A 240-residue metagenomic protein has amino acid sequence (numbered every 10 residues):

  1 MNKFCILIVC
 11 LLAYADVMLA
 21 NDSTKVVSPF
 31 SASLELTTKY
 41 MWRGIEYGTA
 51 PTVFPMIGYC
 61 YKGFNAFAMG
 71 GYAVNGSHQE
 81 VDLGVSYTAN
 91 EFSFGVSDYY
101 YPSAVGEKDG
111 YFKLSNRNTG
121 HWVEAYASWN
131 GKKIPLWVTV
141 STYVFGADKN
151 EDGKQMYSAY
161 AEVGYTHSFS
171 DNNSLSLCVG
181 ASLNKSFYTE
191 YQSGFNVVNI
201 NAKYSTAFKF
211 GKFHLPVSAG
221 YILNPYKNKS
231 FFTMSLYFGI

Functional and structural regions predicted by a protein language model:
M1-P29: Cleavable N-terminal export/targeting peptides
N21-A73: Short glycine/proline- and aromatic-enriched beta-strand/turn motifs that initiate or cap beta-hairpins
N21-P29, G95, K133-P135, S168-L175 (+1 more regions): Short loop/turn motifs that connect adjacent beta-strands in outer-membrane beta-barrel proteins
V26-S28, T49-V53, C60, S77-V81 (+7 more regions): Residues that define the transmembrane beta-barrel architecture of outer-membrane proteins
L34-Y40, G63-V74, F94-P102, D109-Y111 (+3 more regions): Transmembrane beta-strand segments that form the barrel wall of outer-membrane beta-barrel proteins
K113-S186: Detector for outer-membrane/organellar transmembrane beta-barrel domains, recognizing the amphipathic beta-strand
S176-F210: Outer membrane beta-barrel transmembrane domains
A202, T206-F208, N228-I240: Outer-membrane beta-barrel "beta-signal"
